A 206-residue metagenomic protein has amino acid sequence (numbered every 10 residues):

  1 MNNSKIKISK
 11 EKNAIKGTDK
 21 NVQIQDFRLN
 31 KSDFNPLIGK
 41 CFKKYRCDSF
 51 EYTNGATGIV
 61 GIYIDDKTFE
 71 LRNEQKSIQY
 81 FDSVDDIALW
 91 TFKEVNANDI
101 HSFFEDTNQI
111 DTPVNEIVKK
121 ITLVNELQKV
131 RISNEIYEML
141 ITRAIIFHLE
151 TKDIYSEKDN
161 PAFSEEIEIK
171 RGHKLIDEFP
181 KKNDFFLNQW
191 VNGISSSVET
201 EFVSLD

Functional and structural regions predicted by a protein language model:
N2-D206: Surface-exposed, interaction-prone regions used to assemble/regulate multi-protein complexes
